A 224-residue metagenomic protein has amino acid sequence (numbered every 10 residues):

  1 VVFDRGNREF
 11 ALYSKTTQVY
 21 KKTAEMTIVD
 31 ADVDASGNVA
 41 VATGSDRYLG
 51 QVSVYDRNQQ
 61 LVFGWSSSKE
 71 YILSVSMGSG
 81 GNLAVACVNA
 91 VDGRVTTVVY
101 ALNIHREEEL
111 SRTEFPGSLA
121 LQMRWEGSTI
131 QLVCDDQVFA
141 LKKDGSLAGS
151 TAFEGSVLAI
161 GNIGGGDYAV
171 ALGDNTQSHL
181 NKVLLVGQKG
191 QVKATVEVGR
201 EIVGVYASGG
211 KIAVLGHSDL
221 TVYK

Functional and structural regions predicted by a protein language model:
V1, E25-A35, S67-G78, F115-S128 (+2 more regions): Repeated scaffold domains used in trafficking and secretory/extracellular systems, primarily beta-propellers
V1, Q188-K193, G210-K224: Gram-positive cell-envelope targeting signals
V1, T16-T23, Q60-S66, R106-E114 (+2 more regions): A short beta-strand motif characteristic of beta-propeller blades
V2, V41-A42, A84-A86, L132 (+2 more regions): Residue position within the beta-strands of beta-propeller blades
V2-N82: Non-cytosolic head/periplasmic domains of membrane-anchored proteins
R8-L12, R47-S53, D92-A101, D136-K142 (+2 more regions): Structural motif
D56-R57, I104, G173-N175, K193 (+1 more regions): Flexible "stalk/tail and boundary" regions
T129-S208: Intrinsically disordered, low-complexity segments enriched in Gly and acidic/Ser/Thr residues that form flexible
